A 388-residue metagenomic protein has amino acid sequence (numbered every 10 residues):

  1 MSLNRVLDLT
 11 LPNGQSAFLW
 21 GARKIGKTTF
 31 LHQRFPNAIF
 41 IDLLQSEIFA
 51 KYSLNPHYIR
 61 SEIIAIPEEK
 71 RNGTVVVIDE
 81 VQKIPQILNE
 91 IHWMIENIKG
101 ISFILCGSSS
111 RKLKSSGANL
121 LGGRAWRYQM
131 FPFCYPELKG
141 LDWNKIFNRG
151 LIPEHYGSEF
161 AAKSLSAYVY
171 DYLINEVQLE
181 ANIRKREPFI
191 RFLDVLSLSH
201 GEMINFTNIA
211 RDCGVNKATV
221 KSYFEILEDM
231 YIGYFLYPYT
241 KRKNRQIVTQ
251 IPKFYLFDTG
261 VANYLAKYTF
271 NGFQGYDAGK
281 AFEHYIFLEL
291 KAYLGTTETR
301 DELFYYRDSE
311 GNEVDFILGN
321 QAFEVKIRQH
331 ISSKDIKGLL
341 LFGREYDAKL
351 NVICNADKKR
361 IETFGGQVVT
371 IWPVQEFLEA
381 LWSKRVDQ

Functional and structural regions predicted by a protein language model:
M1-L11: Pre-Walker A adenine-sensing motif
L19: Hydrophobic anchor at the beta1->P-loop junction of P-loop NTPases
K27-T28: Conserved lysine of the Walker
I41-N72: Short glycine-rich substrate-engagement loop in P-loop NTPases that contacts/grips substrate
V77, S102-S108: Structural recognition of the conserved hydrophobic beta-strand(s) that form the central parallel beta-sheet of P-loop
R111-W126, L141-D142: Short regulatory helix/loop adjacent to the ATP-binding pocket of P-loop NTPases
K163-Q321, I327: Accessory nucleic acid-recognition modules appended to NTPase machines
K358-Q388: Domain-level recognition of nuclease-like catalytic cores that cleave nucleotide substrates
